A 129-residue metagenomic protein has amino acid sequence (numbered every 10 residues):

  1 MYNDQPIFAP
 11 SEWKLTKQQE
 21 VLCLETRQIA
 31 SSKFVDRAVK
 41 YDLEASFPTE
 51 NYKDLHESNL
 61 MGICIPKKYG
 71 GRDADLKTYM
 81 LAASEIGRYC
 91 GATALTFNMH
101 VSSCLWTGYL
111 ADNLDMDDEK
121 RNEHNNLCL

Functional and structural regions predicted by a protein language model:
M1-Q18: Intrinsic disorder at enzyme termini
I29-V39: N-terminal capping segment at the start of a domain
K40-D42, R72: A generic secondary-structure micro-motif detector that highlights 1-2 residue hydrophobic/ambivalent hotspots embedded
T49-E57, G62-L129: Glycine-rich flavin
